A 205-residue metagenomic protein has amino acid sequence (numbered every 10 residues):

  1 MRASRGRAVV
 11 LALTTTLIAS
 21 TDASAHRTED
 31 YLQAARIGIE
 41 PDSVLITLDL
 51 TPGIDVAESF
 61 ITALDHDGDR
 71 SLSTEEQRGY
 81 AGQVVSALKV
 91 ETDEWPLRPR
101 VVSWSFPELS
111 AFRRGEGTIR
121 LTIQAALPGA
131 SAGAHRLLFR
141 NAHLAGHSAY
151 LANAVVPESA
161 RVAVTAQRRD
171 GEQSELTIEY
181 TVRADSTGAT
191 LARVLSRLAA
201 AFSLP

Functional and structural regions predicted by a protein language model:
M1-V10: Bacterial N-terminal signal peptides that target proteins for export
S24-P205: N-terminal soluble domains immediately following signal/targeting peptides that reside in extracytoplasmic
